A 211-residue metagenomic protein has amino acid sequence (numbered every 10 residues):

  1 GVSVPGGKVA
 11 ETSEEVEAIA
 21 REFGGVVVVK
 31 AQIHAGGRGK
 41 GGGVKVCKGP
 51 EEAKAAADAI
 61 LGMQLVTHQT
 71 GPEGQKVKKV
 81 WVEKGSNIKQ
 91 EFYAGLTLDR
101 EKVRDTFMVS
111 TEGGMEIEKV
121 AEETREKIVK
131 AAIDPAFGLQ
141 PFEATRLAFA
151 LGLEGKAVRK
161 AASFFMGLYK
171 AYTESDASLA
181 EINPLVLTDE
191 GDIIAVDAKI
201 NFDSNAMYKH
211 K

Functional and structural regions predicted by a protein language model:
G1-G25, A31: A conserved helix-loop-beta module that forms one wall/lid of the active-site cleft in ATP-utilizing catalytic domains
P5-G7, V29-D58, Y93, E116-I117 (+2 more regions): Glycine-rich phosphate-binding loop of ATP-grasp-fold ATP-dependent ligases
F23-G39, T67-I88, A94, L168-Y172 (+1 more regions): ATP-grasp fold ATP-binding core
V27, A31-I33, G95-R100, F107-E112 (+2 more regions): Short beta-strand elements
T70-A132: Hydrophobic alpha-helical hairpins/lids featuring a short glycine-rich hinge
E116-A157, A161: Cap/lid and interdomain-hinge subdomains that line or gate substrate/regulatory clefts in soluble alpha/beta enzymes
E143-L185: A long amphipathic alpha-helix within ATP-dependent nucleotide-binding catalytic cores
D189-K211: Acidic, glycine-rich loop-and-beta core segments that form the ion-binding/anion-interacting portion of active sites
